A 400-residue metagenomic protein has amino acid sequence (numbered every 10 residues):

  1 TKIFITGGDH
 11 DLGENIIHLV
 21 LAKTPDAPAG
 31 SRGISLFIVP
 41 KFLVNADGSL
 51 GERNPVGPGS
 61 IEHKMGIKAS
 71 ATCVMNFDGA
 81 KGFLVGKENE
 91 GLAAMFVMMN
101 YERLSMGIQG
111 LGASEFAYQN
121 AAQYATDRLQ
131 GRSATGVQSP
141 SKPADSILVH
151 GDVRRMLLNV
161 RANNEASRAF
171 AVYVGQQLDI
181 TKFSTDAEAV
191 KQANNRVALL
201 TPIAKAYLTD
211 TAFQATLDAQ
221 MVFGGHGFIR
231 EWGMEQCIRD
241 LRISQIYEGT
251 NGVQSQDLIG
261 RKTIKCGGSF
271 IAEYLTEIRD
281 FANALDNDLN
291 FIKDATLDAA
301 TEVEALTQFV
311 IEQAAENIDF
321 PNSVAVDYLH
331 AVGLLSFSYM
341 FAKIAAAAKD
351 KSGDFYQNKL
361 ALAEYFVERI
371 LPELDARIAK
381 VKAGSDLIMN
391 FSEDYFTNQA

Functional and structural regions predicted by a protein language model:
T1-I3, N15, P55-I61, G91-Q109 (+4 more regions): Glycine- and acidic
T1-R53: A short core secondary-structure module
L43-G59, K64, A71-E102, A122-L148 (+1 more regions): A glycine-rich, basic-preceded beta-loop-alpha segment at the flavin cofactor/substrate interface of flavin-utilizing
I67, Y173, N195-E273, Y365-Q399: Alpha-helix capping/hinge segments and adjacent helical runs
E102, Q109-A113, A117-A125, G260: Mobile "lid/hinge" segments at catalytic clefts and subdomain interfaces of large enzymes
A134, Q138-A187, K191, I229-E248 (+2 more regions): Acidic/histidine-rich catalytic neighborhood
E165-A204, Q308-A325, A346-Q357: C-terminal helix-coil-helix/basic helical segment that borders enzyme active sites and/or dimer interfaces and provides
K265, D280-A400: C-terminal amphipathic alpha-helical interaction region
